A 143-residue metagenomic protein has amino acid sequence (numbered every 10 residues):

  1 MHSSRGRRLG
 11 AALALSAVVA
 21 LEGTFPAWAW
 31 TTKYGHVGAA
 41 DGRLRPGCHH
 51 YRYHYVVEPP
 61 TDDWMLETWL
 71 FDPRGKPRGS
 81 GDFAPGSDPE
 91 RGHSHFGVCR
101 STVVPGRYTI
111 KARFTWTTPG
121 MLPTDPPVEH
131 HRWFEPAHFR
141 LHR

Functional and structural regions predicted by a protein language model:
M1-A29: Secretory targeting and sorting signals
W30-K76: Short, surface-exposed binding/anchoring microloops in extracellular/periplasmic proteins
G47, E90, V104-I110: A glycine-anchored, Pro-Gly-centered beta-turn/N-cap motif
Y51-Y53, L66, S94, I110-A112 (+2 more regions): Hydrophobic residues positioned within well-ordered beta-strands of beta-sheet architectures
R74, A112-L122: Enriched for extracellular/lumenal, surface-exposed ectodomains of secreted and cell-surface proteins
K76-H95, W133-E135: Solvent-exposed serine/threonine-rich low-complexity stretches and specific carbohydrate-binding patches
S94-V103: Short, hydrophobic beta-strand segments
G120-R143: Short beta-strand elements
